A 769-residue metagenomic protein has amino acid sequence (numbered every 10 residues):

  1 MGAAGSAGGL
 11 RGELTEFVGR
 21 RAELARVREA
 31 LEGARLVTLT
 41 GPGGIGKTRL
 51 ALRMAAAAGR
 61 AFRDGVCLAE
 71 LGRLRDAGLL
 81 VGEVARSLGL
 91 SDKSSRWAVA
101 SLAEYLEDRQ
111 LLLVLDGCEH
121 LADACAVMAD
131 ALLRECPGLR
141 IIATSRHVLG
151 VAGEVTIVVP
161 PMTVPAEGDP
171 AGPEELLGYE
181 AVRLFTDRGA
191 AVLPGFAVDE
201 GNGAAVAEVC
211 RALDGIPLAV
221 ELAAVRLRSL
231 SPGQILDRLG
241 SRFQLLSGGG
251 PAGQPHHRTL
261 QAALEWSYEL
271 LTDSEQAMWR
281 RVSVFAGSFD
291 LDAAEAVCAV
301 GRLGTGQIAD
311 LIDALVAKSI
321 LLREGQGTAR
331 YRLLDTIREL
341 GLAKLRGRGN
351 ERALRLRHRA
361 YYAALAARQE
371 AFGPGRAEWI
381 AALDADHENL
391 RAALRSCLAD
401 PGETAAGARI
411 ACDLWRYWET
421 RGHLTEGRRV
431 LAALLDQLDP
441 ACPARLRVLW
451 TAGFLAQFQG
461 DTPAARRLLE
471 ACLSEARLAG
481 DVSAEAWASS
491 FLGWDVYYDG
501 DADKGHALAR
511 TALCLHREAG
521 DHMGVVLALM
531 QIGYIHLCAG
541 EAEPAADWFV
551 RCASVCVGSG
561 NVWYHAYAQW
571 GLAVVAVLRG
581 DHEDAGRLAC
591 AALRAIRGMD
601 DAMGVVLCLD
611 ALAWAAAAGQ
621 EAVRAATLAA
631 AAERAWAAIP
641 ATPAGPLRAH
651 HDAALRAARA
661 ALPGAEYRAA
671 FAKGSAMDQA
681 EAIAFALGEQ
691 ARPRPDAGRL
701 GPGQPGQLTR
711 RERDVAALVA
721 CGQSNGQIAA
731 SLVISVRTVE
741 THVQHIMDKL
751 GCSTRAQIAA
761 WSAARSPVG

Functional and structural regions predicted by a protein language model:
M1-E16, P165-E174, Q679-R713, C721 (+1 more regions): Intrinsically disordered or compositionally simple regulatory linkers and C-terminal tails in signal-transduction
M1-E426, V430-A432, D436, M603 (+3 more regions): Aliphatic-rich helical/repeat scaffold segments used for oligomerization and domain docking
A382, G402-E403, T420, P440-A441 (+8 more regions): Short coil/turn linker motifs that delimit alpha-helical repeat modules in TPR/alpha-solenoid proteins
L394-R395, A432-D436, E470-D481, R510-D521 (+3 more regions): Amphipathic alpha-helical segments of tetratricopeptide repeats
A408-R421, A444-T462, S483-D501, A512-C514 (+6 more regions): Tandem amphipathic alpha-helical repeat scaffolds
V577, H582-A686, T738: Alpha-helical protein-protein interaction modules
D696-G769: Helix-turn-helix DNA-binding segment
